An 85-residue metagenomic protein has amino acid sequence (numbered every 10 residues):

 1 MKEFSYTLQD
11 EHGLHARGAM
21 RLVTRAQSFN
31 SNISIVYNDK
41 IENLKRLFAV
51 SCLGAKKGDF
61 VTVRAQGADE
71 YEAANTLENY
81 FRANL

Functional and structural regions predicted by a protein language model:
M1-Q9: Short amphipathic
K2, Q27, E78-N79: Short non-domain terminal segments
L8-K57: Compact, glycine-rich, soluble single-domain proteins
C52-L85: C-terminal structural segments of small proteins and small subunits
